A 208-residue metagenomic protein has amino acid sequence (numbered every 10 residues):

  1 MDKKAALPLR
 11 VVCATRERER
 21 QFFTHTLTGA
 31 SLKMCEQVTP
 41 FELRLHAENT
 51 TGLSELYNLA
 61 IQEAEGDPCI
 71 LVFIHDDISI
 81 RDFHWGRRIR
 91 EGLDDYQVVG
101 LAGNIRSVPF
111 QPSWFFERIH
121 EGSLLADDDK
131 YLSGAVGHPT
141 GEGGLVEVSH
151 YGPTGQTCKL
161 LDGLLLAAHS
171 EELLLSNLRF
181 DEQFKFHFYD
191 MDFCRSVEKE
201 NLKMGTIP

Functional and structural regions predicted by a protein language model:
M1-M34, P40-L45: N-proximal low-complexity "stem/linker" segments adjacent to membrane-targeting elements
T26-S31, E55, L59, H84-R88 (+1 more regions): Alpha-helical elements of Rossmann-like donor-binding domains used by nucleotide-donor carbohydrate transfer enzymes
T50, S79, F83-V136: Conserved donor NDP-sugar-binding/catalytic core segment of glycosyltransferases
T50-A64: Glycine-rich, basic loop-to-helix element that forms the pyrophosphate-binding segment of sugar-nucleotide handling
D67-S79: Short beta-strand-to-loop acidic/aromatic patch adjacent to the donor-nucleotide binding site
P68, D95-V98, L202: Short, high-confidence coil segments that cap the C-terminus of an alpha-helix and link into the following beta-strand
H120-C158: Short, flexible, basic/aromatic active-site loop/helix in glycosyltransferases
H150-P153, K159-S176, E182-P208: A short, conserved alpha-helix in the catalytic core of glycosyltransferases
